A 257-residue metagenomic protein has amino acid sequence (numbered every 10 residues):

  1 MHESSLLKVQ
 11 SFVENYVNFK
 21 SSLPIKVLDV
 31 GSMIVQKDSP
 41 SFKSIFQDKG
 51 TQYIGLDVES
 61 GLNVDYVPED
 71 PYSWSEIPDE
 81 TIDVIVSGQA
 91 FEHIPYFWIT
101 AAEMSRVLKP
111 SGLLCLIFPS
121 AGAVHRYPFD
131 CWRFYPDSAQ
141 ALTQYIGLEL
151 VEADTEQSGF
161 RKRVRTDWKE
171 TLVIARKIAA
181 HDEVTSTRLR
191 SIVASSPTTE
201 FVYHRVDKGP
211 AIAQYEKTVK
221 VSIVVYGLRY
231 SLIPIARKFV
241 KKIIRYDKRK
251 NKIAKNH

Functional and structural regions predicted by a protein language model:
M1-S21: Class I SAM-dependent methyltransferase Rossmann-like catalytic core, especially the SAM/SAH-binding loop
E3, V64, P68, G88-F91 (+3 more regions): Short N-terminal micro-motifs specific to bacterial/archaeal maturation and metal-cluster initiation sites
N15-S21, F42-F46, G147: Alpha-helix termini
Y16-L23, R161-R165: Intrinsically disordered, low-complexity coil segments
I25-H125, Y135-Q140: Conserved SAM-binding loop
P95-K109, L113-V240, I244: S-adenosyl-L-methionine-dependent methyltransferase catalytic module, highlighting the catalytic core
R237-H257: Low-complexity, charge- and small-residue-enriched intrinsically disordered regions
